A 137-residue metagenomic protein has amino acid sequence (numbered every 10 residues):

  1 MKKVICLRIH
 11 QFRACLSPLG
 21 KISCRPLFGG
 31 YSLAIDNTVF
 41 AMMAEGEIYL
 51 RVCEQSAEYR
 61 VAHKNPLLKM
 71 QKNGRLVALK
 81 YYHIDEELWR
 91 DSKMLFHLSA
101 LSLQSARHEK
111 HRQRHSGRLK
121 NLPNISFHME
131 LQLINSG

Functional and structural regions predicted by a protein language model:
M1-N135: Charge-dense, helix-prone N-terminal extensions
